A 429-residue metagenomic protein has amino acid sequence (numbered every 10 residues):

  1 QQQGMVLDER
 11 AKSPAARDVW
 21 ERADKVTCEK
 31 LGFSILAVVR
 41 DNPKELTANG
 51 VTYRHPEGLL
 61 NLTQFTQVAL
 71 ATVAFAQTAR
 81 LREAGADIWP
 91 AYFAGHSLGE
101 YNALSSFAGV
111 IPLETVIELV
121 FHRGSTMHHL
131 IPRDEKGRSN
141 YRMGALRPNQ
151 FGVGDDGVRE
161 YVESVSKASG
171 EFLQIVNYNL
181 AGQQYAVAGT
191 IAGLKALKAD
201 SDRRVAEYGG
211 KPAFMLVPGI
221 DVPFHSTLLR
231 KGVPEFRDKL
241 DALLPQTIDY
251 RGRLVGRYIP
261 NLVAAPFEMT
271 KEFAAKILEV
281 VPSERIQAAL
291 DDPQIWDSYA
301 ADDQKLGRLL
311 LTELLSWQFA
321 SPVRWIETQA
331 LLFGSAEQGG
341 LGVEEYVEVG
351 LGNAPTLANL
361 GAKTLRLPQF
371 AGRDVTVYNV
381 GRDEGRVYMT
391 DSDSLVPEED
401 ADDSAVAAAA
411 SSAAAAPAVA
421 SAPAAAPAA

Functional and structural regions predicted by a protein language model:
Q1-Q3, A213-L216, G307-L309: Short acidic (Asp/Glu) and glycine-rich catalytic loops that position anionic groups and cofactors
Q1-R159, G342-T390, L395-E398: FabD-like malonyl-/acyl-CoA
A11, E29, E83, D87 (+7 more regions): Secondary-structure boundary motif
R17, V68-A71, G152, A188-I191 (+5 more regions): Electropositive phosphate-/nucleotide-binding environments in soluble metabolic enzymes
T66, L70-F93, R147, V263-A264 (+1 more regions): Flexible, low-complexity segments
A74, G99, V187, H225 (+1 more regions): Conserved S/T- and glycine-rich ATP-binding loop of Class I adenylate-forming
S106-A289, D302-D303: Alpha/beta catalytic cores of group-transfer enzymes, especially the acyltransferase/condensing modules of polyketide
A425-A428: Short, intrinsically disordered, charge-balanced linker/junction segments flanking boundaries in proteins
